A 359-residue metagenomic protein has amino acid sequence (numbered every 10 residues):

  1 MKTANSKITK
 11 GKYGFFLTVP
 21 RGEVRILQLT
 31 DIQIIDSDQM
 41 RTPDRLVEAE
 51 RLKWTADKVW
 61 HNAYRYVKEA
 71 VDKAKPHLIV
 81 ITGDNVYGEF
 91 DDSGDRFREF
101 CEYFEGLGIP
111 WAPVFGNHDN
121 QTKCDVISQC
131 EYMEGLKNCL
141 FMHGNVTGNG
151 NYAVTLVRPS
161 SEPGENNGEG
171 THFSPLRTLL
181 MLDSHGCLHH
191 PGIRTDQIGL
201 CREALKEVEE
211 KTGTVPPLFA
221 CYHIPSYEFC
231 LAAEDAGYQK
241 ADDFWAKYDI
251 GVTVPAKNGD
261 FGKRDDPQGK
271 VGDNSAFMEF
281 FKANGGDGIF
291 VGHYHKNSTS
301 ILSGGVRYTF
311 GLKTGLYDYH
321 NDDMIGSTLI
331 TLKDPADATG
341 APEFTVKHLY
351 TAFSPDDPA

Functional and structural regions predicted by a protein language model:
M1-D95: N-terminal active-site segment of His-dependent metallophosphoesterases
K2-I8, K12-F16, P20, A153-R158 (+5 more regions): Binuclear metal-dependent phosphoesterase catalytic core
K2-T18, R96-P216, T328-L329: Extended active-site neighborhood of metal-dependent phosphoesterases/phosphodiesterases
E23-D36, L176-H185, C221, R307-K313: Active-site-proximal beta-strand elements of phosphoester/diester hydrolases
D31, V67, I79, D84 (+7 more regions): Divalent metal-coordination and catalytic microenvironments
Q33-D38, Y87-F90, P113-D125, C187-H189 (+4 more regions): Active-site environment of divalent metal-dependent phosphoester hydrolases
D38-T42, C124-I127, C230-D235, D322 (+1 more regions): Short aromatic-enriched loop/helix-cap "lid" or pocket-rim segments at secondary-structure transitions that line
A74-H77, H172-S174, T178-L180, H189-Y294 (+1 more regions): His/acidic metal-ligating clusters that form di-metal
